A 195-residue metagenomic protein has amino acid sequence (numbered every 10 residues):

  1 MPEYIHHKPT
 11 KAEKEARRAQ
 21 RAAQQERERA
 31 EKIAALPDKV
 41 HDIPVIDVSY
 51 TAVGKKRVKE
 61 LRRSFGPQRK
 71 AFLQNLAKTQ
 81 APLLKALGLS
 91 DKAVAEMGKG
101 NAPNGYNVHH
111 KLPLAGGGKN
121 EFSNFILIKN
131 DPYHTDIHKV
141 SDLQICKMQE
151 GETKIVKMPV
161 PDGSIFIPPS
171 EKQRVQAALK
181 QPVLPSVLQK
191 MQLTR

Functional and structural regions predicted by a protein language model:
M1-N107, L114-T194: Nuclease and nuclease-like effector domains acting on nucleic acids or nucleotide cofactors
